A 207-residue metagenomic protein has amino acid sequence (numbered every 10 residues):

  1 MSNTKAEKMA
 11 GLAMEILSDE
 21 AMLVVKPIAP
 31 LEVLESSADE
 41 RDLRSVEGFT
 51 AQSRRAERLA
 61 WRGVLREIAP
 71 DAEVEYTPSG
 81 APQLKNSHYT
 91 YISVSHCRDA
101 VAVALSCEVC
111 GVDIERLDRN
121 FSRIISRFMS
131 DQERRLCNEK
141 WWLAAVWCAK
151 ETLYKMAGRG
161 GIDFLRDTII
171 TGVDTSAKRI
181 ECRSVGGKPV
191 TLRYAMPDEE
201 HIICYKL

Functional and structural regions predicted by a protein language model:
M1-L207: Core catalytic alpha/beta fold that binds nucleotide/phospho-ligands
